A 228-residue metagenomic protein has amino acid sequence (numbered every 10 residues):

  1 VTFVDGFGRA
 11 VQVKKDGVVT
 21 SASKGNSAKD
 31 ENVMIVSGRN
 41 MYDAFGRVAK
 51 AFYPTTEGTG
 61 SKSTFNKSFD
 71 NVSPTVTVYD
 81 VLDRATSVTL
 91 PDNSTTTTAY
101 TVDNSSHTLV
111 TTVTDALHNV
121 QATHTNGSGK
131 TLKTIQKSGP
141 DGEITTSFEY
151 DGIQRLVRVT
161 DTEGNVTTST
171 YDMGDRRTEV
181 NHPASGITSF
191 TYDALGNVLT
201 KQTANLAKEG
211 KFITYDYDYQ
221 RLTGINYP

Functional and structural regions predicted by a protein language model:
V1-P228: Beta-strand elements of repeat-based all-beta scaffolds
